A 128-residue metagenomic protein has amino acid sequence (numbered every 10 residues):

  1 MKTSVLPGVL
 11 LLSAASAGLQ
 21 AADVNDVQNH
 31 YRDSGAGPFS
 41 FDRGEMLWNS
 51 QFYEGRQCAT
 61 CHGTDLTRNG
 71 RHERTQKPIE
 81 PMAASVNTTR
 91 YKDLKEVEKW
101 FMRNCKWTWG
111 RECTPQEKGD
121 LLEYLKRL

Functional and structural regions predicted by a protein language model:
V5-S13: Sec-dependent N-terminal signal peptides
A14-G18: N-terminal signal peptide c-region/cleavage motif recognized by signal peptidases
A22-F52: Electrostatic cytochrome c docking/interface patches
S34-P38, F52, Y91-K95, R111-Q116: Soluble non-cytosolic domains of exported or imported proteins
Y53-D65, L121: The canonical Cys-X-X-Cys-His
G70-K77: Short cysteine/histidine-rich zinc-coordinating motifs and their immediately flanking basic loops
I79-K95: Short microdomains enriched in Cys/His and/or Lys/Arg
E98-L128: C-terminal capping alpha-helices of c-type cytochrome domains
